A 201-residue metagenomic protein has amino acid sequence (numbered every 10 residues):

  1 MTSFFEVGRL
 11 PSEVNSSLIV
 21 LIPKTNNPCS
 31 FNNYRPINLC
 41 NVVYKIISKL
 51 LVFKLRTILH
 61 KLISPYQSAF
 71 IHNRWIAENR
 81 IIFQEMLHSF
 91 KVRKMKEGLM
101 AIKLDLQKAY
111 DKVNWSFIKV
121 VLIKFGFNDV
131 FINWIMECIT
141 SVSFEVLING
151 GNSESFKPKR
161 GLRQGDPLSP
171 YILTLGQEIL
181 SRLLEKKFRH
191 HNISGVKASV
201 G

Functional and structural regions predicted by a protein language model:
M1-G201: Nucleotidyl polymerases of mobile genetic elements and RNA viruses
